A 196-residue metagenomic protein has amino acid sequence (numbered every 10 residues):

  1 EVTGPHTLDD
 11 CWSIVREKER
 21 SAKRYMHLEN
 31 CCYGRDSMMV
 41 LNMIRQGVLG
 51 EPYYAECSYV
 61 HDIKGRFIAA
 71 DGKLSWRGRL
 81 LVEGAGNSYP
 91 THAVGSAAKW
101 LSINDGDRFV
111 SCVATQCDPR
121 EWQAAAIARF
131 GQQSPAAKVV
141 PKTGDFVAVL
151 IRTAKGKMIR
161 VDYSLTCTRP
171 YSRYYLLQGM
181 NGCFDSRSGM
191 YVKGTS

Functional and structural regions predicted by a protein language model:
E1, Y25-E29, R160-D162: Short catalytic-loop micro-motif centered on adjacent basic/acidic residues
G4-R24: Rossmann-fold NAD(P)-binding glycine/threonine-rich loop
D9, R35, S172: Residues that form or flank phosphate/diphosphate-binding pockets in enzymes that use nucleotide phosphates
S21-M26, C31-V140: Predominantly a Rossmann-like dinucleotide-binding segment in NAD(P)-dependent oxidoreductases
L49, R152-A154: A short, structured loop/turn motif at beta-sheet edges
A136-V147, A154-S196: NAD(P)-dinucleotide binding in Rossmann-like oxidoreductases
